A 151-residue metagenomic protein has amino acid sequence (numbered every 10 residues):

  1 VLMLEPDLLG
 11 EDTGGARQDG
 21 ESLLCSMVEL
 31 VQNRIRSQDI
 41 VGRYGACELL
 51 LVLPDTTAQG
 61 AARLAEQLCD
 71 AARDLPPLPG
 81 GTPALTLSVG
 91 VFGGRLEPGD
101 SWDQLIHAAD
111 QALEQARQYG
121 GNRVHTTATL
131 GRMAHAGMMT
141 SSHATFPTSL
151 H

Functional and structural regions predicted by a protein language model:
V1, G80-G81, V124-T127: Short, hydrophobic secondary-structure boundary micro-motifs
V1-M3, D7-Q32, G42-A46, L50-L51 (+3 more regions): Conserved long alpha-helical elements within nucleotide-processing catalytic cores of c-di-GMP signaling and class III
D7, V52-T57, R73, F92-R95: Residue-level recognition of strand-loop junctions within catalytic nucleotide-signaling folds
R17, Q59-A65, G94-A128, R132 (+1 more regions): Catalytic-core segments of nucleotide cyclases and related cyclic-nucleotide turnover enzymes
I40-R43, P83: A short pre-motif secondary-structure segment
L49, L87-V91: A structural signal for short, well-ordered beta-strand segments
